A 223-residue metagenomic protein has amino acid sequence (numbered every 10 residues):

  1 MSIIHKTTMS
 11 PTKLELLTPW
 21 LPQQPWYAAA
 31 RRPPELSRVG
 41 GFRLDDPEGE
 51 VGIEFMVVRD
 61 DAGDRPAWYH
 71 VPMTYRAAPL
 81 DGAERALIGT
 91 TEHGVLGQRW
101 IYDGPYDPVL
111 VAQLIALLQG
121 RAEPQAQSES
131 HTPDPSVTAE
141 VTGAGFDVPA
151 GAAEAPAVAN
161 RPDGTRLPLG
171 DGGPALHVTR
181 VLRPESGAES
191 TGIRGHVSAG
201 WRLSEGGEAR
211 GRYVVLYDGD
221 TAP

Functional and structural regions predicted by a protein language model:
M1-L44, I101-Y102, Y106, L110-V111 (+2 more regions): N-terminal domain-onset segments
T12, T18, P34-L36, A67 (+4 more regions): Alpha-helical protein-protein interaction elements
P22, A30-P34, G52-V57, D81-I88 (+2 more regions): Generic detector of ordered, mature protein regions
Y27-P66, P135-G143, V148, A157-V158: Short, structured protein-protein interaction patches enriched in aromatics and acidic/basic residues, typified by
F42-R99: Hydrophobic/aromatic-rich structural module bridging two neighboring secondary-structure elements via a short loop
T74-P223: Internal, well-folded beta-alpha domain core
